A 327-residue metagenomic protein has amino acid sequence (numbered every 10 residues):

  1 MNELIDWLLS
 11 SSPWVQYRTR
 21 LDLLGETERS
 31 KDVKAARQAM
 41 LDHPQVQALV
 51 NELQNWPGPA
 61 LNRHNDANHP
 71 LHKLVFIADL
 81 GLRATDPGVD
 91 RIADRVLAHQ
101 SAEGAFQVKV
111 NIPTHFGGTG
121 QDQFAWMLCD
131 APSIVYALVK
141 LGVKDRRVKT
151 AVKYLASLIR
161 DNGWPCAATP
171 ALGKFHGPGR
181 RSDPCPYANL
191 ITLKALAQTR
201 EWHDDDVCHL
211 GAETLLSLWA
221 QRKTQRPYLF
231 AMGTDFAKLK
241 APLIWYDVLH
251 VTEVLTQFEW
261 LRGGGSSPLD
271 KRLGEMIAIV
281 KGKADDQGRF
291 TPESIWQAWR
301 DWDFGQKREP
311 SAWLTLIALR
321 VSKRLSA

Functional and structural regions predicted by a protein language model:
M1-A327: Preference for long, amphipathic alpha-helical scaffolds in soluble/luminal domains and all-alpha bundles
